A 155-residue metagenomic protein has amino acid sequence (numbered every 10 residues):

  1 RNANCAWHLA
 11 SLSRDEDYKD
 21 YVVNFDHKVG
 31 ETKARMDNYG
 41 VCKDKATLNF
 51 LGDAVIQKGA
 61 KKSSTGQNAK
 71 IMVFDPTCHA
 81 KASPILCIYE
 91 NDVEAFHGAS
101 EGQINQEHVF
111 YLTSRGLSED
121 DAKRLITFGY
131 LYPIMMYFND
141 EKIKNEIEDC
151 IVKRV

Functional and structural regions predicted by a protein language model:
R1-F110, S114-L117, L131-P133, F138-V155: Conserved beta-strand/loop scaffold segments within soluble protein domains that form the structured core and edges
